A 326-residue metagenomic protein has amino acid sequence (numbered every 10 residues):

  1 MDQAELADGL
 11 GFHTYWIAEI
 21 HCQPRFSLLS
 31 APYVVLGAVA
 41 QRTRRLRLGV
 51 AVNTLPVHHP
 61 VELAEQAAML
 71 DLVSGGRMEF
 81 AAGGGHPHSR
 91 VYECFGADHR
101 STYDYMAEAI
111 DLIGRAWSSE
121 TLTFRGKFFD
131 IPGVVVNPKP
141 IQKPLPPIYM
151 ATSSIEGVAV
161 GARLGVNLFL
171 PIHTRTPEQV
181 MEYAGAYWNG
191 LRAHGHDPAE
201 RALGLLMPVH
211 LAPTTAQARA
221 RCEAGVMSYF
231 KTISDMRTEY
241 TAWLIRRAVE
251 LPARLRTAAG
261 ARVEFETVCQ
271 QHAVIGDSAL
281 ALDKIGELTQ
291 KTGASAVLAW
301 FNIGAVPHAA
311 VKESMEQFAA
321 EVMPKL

Functional and structural regions predicted by a protein language model:
M1-R42, L46-R47, K143-P146: N-terminal beta1-alpha1-beta2 module of alpha/beta enzyme domains
A7, G11, E19, V39 (+9 more regions): Conserved, mostly hydrophobic/aromatic
D8-G9, L36-R45, A67, D71-M78 (+3 more regions): Acidic (Asp/Glu)-rich catalytic clusters
Y15-I17, L48-V50, M78-A82, I148-A151 (+3 more regions): Hydrophobic faces of well-ordered beta-strands that scaffold small-molecule active sites in alpha/beta enzyme cores
F26-V50, Y105-A109, M315-L326: Alpha-helix-loop-beta-strand connector modules within alpha/beta enzyme cores
P56-T123, F128, N167-F169, T174-E178: Flexible, glycine-rich active-site loops centered on histidine and acidic residues that chelate a metal or position
R100-V136, E178-A294: An alpha-helical appendage that flanks or caps ligand/catalytic pockets
S154, V158, A162-R175, A184: A conserved active-site cap/scaffold subdomain adjacent to cofactor or substrate pockets
